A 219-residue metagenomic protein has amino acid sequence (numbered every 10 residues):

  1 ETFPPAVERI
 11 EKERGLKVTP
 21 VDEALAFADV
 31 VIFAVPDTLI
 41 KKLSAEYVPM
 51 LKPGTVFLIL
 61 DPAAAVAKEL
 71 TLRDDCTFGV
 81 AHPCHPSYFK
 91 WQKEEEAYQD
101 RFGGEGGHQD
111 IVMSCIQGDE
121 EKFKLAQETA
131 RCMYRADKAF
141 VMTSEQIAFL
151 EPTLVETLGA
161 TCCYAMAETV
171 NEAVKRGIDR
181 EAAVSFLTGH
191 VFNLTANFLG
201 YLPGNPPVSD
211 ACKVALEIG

Functional and structural regions predicted by a protein language model:
E1-R14: NAD(P)-binding Rossmann-fold cofactor-contacting core
K17-E23, V141: Short acidic-hydrophobic, aromatic-tinged amphipathic segments that line or gate anion-handling sites
D22-L70: Rossmann-fold NAD(P) dinucleotide-binding segment
A45-V48, F123-Q127, R131, G159 (+4 more regions): Predominant activation on well-ordered alpha-helical scaffold segments within soluble catalytic domains
L60-E151: Rossmann-fold dinucleotide-binding core
E151-A160: A short glycine-threonine-serine/GTX helix/turn-capping micro-motif
A167-S185, F192-G219: Interdomain hinge/lid region at the active-site interface of Rossmann-like NAD(P)-dependent oxidoreductases
